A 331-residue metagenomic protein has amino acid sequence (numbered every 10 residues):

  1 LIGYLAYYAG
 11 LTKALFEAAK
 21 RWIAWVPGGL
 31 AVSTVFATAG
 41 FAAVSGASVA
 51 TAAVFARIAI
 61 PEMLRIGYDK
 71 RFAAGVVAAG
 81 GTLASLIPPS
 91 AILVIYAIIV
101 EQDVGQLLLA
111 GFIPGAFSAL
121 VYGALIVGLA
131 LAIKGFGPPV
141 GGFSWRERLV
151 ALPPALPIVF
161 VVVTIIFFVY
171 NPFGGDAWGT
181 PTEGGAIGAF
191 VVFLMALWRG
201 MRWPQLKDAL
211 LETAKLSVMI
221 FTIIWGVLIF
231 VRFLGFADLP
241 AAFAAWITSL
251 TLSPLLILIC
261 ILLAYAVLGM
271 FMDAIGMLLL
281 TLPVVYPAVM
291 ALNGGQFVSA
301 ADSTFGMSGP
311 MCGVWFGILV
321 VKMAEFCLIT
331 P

Functional and structural regions predicted by a protein language model:
L1-T330: Alpha-helical transmembrane segments of multi-pass membrane transport proteins
